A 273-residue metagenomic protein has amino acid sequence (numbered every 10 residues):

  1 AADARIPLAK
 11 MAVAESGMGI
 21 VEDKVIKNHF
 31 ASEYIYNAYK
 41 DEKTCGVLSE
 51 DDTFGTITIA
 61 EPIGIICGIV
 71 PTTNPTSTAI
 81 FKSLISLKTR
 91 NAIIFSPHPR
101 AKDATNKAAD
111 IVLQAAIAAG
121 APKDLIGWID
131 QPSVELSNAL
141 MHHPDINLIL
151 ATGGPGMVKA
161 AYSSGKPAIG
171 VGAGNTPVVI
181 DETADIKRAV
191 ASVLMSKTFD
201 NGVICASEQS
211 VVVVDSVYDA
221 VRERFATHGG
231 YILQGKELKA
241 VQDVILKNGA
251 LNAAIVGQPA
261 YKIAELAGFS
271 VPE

Functional and structural regions predicted by a protein language model:
A1, L8, A12, A108 (+4 more regions): Hydrophobic alpha-helical packing residues
A1, R100-A101, I129-Q131, E208-V212: Conserved short loop/turn motifs at secondary-structure junctions
A1-I57, I85, T227: N-terminal Rossmann-like NAD(P)+-binding subdomain of aldehyde/semialdehyde dehydrogenases
M18, P132-E135, S216: Short, internal active-site loops enriched in acidic
S32-Y36, L136-L140, D243-G249: Short, solvent-exposed polar/charged micro-motifs at secondary-structure junctions
V47-R188: Rossmann-like NAD(P) dinucleotide-binding subdomain of oxidoreductase/dehydrogenase enzymes
K88, V158-E273: ALDH superfamily catalytic-core signature
